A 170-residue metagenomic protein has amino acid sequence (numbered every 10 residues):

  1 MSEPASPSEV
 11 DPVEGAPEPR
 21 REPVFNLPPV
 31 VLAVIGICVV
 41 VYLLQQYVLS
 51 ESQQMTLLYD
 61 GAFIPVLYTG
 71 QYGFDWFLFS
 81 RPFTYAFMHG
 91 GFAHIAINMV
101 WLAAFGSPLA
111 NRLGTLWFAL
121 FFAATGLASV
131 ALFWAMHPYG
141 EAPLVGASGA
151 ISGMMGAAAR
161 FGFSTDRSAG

Functional and structural regions predicted by a protein language model:
S2-G170: A detector for small-residue-rich transmembrane helices and their helix-helix packing motifs
